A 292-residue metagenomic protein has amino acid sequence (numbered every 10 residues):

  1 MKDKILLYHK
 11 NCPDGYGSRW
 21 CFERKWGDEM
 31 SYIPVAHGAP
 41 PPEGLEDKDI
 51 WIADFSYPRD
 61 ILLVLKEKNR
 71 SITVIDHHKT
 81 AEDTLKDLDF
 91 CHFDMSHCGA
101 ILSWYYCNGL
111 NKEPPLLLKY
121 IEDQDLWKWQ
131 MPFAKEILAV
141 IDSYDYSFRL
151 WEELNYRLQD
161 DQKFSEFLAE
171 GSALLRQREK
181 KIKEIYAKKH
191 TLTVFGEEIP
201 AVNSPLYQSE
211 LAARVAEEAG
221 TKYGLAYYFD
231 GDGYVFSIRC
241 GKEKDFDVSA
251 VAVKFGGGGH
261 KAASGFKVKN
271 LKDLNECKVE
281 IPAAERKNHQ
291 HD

Functional and structural regions predicted by a protein language model:
K2-K4, K48, E179-D292: Gly/His-enriched, cation/cofactor- and phosphate-binding structural elements
I5, R19, E23-K25, E29-I72 (+1 more regions): N-terminal small/polar loop signature for handling phosphorylated ligands or for N-terminal nucleophile
N11, H37, D54-F55, H77-H78 (+1 more regions): Active-site metal-binding loops of divalent metal-dependent hydrolases
C12-R19: Short N-terminal binding/cap micro-motifs at the start of the first secondary-structure element
F22, D54, D76, S103 (+3 more regions): Divalent metal-coordination and catalytic microenvironments
R59-D87, H92: A broadly used, surface-exposed interaction patch
K79-F148: Short alpha-helices
K119, L126-Q208: Glycine-rich, Lys/Arg-enriched anion-binding loops that position phosphate/diphosphate groups for phosphoryl
